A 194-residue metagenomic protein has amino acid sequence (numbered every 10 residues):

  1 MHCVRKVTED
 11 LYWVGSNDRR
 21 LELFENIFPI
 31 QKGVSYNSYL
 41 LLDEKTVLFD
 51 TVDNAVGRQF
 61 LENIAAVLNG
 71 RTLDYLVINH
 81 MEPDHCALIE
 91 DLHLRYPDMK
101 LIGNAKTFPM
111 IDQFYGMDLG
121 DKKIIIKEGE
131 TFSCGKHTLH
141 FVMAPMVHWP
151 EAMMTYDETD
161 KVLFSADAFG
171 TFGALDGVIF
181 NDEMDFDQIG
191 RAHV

Functional and structural regions predicted by a protein language model:
V4-A66, M154-S165: Conserved beta-strand hairpin/beta-sheet module of binuclear metal-dependent hydrolase folds, prominently
R5-E9, I102-A152: Metallo-beta-lactamase
E44, A55-I102: Active-site metal-binding motif and surrounding structural segment of the metallo-beta-lactamase
E44-K45, P97-D98, L119-D121, G135-T138 (+1 more regions): Short coil/turn connectors at secondary-structure junctions
V47-D50, D74-I78, H140-F141: Short catalytic-loop micro-motif centered on adjacent basic/acidic residues
M81-C86, F108-I111, H148-W149, G170-G173: Active-site environment of divalent metal-dependent phosphoester hydrolases
T138-H193: Metallo-beta-lactamase
